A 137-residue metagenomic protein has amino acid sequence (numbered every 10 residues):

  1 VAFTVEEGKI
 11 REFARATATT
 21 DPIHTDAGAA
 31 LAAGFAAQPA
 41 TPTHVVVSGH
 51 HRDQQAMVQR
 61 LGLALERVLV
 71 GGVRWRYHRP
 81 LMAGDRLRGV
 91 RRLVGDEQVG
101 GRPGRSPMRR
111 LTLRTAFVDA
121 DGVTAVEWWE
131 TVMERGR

Functional and structural regions predicted by a protein language model:
V1-G72: Hot-dog-fold acyl-thioester-processing enzymes
G72, R76-R137: HotDog/MaoC-like acyl-thioester-processing domains
